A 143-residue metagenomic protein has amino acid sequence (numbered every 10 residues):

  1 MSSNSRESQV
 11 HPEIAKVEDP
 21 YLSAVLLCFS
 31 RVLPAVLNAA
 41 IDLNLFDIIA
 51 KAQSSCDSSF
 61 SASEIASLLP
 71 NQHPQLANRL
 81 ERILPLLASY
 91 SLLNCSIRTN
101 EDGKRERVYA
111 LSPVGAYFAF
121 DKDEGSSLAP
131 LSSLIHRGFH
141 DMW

Functional and structural regions predicted by a protein language model:
M1-W143: N-terminal accessory segments
